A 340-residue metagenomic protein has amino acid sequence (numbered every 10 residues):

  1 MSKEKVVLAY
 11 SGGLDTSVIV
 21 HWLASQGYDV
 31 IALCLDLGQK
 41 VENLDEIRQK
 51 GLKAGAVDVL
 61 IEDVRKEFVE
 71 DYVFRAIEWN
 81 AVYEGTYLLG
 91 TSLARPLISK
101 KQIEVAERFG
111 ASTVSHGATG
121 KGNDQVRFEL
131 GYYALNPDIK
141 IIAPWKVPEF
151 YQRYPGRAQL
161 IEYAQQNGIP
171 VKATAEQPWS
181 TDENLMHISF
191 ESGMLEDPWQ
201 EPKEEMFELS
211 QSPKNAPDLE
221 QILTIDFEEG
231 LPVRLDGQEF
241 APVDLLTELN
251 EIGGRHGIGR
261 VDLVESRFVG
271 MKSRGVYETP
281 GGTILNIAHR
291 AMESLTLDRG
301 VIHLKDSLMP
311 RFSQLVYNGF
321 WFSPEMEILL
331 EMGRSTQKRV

Functional and structural regions predicted by a protein language model:
S2-A9, L14-V340: Nucleotide-activated chemistry modules centered on ATP-dependent adenylation/adenylyltransferase
